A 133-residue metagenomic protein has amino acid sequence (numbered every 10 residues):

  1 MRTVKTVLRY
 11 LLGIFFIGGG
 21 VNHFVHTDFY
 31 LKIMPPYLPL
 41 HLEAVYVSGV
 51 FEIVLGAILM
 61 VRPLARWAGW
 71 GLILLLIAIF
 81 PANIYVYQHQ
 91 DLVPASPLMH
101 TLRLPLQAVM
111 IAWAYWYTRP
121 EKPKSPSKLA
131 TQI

Functional and structural regions predicted by a protein language model:
M1-I133: Membrane-interface extramembranous regions
